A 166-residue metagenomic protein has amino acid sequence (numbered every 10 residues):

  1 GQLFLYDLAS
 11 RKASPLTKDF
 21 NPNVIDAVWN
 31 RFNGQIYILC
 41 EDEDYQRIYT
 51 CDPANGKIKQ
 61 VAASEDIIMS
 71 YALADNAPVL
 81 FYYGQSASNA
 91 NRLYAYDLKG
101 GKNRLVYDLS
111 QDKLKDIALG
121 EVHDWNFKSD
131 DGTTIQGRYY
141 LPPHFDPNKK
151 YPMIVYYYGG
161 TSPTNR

Functional and structural regions predicted by a protein language model:
G1, E41-Q46, S86-N89: Short, solvent-exposed loop/turn segments at conserved positions within beta-propeller repeat blades
G1-F32, C40-E41, C51-M69, L98-E121: Multi-bladed beta-propeller domains
R11-S14, G34, Q46, N91 (+2 more regions): Glycine-centered loop/turn positions within well-structured domains that cap or flank conserved ligand/cofactor-binding
A13, Q46, I58, S162-N165: Conserved protein kinase catalytic core
Q35-L39, L80-Y83: Residue position within the beta-strands of beta-propeller blades
S70-R166: Serine-hydrolase catalytic core recognition
